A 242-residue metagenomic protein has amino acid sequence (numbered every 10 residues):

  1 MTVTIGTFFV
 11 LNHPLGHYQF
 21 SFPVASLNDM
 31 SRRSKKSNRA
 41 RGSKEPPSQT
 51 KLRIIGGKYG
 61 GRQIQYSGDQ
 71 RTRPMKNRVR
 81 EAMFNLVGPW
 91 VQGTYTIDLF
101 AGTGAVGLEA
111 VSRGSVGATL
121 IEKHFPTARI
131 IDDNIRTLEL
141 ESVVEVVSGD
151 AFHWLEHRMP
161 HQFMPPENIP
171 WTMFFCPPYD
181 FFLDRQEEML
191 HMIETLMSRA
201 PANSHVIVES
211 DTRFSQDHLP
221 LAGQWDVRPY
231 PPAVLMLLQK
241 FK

Functional and structural regions predicted by a protein language model:
F8, Q19-K242: Class I S-adenosyl-L-methionine-dependent methyltransferase catalytic core
H13, H17-Q19: Low-complexity, intrinsically disordered or signal/transmembrane-proximal segments
